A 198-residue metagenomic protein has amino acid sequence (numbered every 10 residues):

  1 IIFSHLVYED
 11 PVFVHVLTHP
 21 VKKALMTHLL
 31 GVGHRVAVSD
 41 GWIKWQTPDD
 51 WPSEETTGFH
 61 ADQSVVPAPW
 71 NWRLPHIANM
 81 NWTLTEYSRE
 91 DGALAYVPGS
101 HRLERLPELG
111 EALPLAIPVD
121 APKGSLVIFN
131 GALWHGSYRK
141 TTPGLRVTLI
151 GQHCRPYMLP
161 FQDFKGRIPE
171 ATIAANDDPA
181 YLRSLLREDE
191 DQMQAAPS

Functional and structural regions predicted by a protein language model:
I1-P69: Non-heme Fe(II)-dependent double-stranded beta-helix
R35-A37, L74-H76, P143-L145: A short, structural micro-pattern
R35-S39, A95-Y96, I128-F129: A structural signal for short, well-ordered beta-strand segments and their strand-loop junctions that often border
S39-G41, M80-W82, L149-H153: A structural signal for short, well-ordered beta-strand segments
S39-G41, T83, G99, G131-L133: Short, well-ordered beta-to-alpha junction loops that form the rim of enzyme active sites and present histidine/acidic
D50-D120, M158-I168: Catalytic core of non-heme Fe(II) oxygenases with the double-stranded beta-helix
L103-W134, Y138-S198: Conserved double-stranded beta-helix
